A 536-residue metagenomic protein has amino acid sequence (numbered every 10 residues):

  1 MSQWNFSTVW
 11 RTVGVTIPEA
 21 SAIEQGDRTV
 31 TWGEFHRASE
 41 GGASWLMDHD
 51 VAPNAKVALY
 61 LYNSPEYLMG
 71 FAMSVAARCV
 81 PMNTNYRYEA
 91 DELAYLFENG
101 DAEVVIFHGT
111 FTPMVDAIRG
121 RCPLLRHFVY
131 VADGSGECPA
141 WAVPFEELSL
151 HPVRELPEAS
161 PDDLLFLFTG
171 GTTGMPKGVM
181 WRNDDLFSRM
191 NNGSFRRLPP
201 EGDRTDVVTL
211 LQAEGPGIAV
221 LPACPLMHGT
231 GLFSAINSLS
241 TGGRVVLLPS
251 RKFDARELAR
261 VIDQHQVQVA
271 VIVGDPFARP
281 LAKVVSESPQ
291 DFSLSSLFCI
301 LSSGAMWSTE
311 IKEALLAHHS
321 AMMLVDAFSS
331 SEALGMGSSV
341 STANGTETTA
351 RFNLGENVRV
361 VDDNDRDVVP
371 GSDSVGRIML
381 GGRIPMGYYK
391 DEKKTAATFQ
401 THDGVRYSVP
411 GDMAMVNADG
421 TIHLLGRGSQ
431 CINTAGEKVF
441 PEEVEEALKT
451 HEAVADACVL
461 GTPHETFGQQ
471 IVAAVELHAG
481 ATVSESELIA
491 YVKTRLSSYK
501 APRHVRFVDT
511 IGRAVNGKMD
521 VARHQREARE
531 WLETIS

Functional and structural regions predicted by a protein language model:
S2, S21-S64, L68-A72, E89-A94: Conserved AMP-binding/adenylate-forming core of the ANL superfamily
E19, L150-G170, G174-M175, M180 (+1 more regions): Conserved pre-ATP/AMP-binding loop-to-beta segment of ANL
D27, P113-F166, G170, F187-S188 (+1 more regions): ANL superfamily adenylate-forming
T31-G33, L164-P200: Conserved AMP-binding A3 loop
D48-H49, A76-E147: Structural core segment of the AMP-binding/adenylate-forming
Y88, A94-Y95, V105-F107, G381-G382 (+6 more regions): AMP-binding/adenylate-forming catalytic core of the ANL superfamily
R189-A223, M227-V269: Conserved AMP-binding/adenylation subdomain of ANL enzymes
S240-G243, Q268-I272, A282-E347, N353 (+2 more regions): Gly/Ser/Thr-rich phosphate-binding loop
